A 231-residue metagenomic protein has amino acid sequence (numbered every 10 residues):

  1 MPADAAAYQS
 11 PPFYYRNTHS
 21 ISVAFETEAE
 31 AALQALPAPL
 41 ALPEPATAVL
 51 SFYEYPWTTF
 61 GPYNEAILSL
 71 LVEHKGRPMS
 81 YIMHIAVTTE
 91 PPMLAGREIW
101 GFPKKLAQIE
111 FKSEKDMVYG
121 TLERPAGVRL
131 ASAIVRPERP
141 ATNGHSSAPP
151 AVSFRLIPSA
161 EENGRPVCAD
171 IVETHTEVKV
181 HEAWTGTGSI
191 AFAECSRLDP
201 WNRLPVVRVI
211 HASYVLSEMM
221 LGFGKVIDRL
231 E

Functional and structural regions predicted by a protein language model:
M1-D4, G96-E231: Interaction-surface and assembly-scaffold signal
M1-E65, Y214-L216, V226-E231: N-terminal domain-onset segments
P11-F13, T27-Q34, A41-L42, Y81-I82 (+2 more regions): A broad, low-specificity signal for short, low-complexity segments enriched in glycine/proline and polar/charged
Y15, S20-S22, T59-L70, T88 (+6 more regions): Residue-level detector of solvent-exposed, low-hydrophobicity positions
T18, T27, T47, T58-T59 (+5 more regions): Residue-identity detector for threonine
L33-T47, E73-K75, C195-L198, L204: Generic structural signal for short, solvent-exposed loop/turn connectors between secondary structure elements
L50-W100: Hydrophobic/aromatic-rich structural module bridging two neighboring secondary-structure elements via a short loop
